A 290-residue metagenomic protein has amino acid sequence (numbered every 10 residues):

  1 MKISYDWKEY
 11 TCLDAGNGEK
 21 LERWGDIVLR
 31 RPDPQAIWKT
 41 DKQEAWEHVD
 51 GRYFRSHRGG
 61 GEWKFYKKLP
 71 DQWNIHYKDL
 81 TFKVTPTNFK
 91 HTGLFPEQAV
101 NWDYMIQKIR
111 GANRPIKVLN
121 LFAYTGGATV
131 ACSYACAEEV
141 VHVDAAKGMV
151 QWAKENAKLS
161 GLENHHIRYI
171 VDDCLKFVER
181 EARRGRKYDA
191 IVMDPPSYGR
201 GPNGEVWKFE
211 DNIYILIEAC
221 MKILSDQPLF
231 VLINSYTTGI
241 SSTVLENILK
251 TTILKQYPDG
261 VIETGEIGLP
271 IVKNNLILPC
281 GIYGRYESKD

Functional and structural regions predicted by a protein language model:
D6-R23, L29-P96, D103: Non-catalytic substrate-recognition/targeting regions of SAM-dependent transferases
P96-N113: Conserved alpha-helix/loop element of class I SAM-dependent methyltransferases that forms part of the SAM/SAH-binding
N113-Y124: Conserved class I S-adenosyl-L-methionine
T125-E138: Conserved SAM-binding loop of SAM-dependent methyltransferases across substrates and taxa, primarily the Class I
E139-D144: Conserved SAM-binding motif I beta-strand of class I
A145-V192: S-adenosyl-L-methionine
C174-K255: S-adenosylmethionine
P228-D290: C-terminal catalytic and target-recognition region of SAM-dependent MTase-like enzymes, primarily methyltransferases
